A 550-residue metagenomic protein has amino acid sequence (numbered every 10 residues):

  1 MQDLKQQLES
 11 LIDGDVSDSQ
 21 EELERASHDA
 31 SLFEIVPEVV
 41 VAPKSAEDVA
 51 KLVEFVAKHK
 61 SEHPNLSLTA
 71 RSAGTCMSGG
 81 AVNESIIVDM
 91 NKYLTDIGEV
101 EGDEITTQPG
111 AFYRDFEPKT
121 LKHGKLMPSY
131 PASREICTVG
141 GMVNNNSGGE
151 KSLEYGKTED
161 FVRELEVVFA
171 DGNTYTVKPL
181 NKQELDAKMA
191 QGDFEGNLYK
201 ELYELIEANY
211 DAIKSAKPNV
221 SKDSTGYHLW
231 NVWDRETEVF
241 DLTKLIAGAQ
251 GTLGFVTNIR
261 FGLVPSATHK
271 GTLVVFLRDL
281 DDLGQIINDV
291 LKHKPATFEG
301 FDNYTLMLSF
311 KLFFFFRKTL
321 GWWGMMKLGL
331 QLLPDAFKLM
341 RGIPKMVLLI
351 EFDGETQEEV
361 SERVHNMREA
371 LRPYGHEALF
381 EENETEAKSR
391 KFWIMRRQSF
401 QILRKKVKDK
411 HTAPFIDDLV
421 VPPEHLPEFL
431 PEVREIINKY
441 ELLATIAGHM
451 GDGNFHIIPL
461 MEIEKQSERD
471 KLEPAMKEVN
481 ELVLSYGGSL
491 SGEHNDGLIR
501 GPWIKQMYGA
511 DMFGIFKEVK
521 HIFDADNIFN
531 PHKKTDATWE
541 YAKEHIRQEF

Functional and structural regions predicted by a protein language model:
M1-L66, A73-D103, Y155, T252 (+6 more regions): N-terminal flexible segment immediately upstream of the FAD-binding catalytic core in FAD-dependent oxidoreductases
L8, F55, I286-V290, V360-R372 (+1 more regions): Short amphipathic alpha-helices in soluble, non-transmembrane regions that often serve as interface/regulatory elements
L8, L32-P64, L68, I86-S133 (+7 more regions): N-terminal glycine-rich flavin-associated loop
D15-Q20, H63-L68, M127-Y130, E207-G226 (+5 more regions): Flexible, glycine/charged-enriched surface loops at secondary-structure junctions
L68-A70, M77-S78, F116, N146 (+6 more regions): Extended, hydrophobic alpha-helical segments in both membrane/secreted and soluble proteins
V139-K311, I343-L349, F516, F523-F529: Mobile "lid/hinge" segments at catalytic clefts and subdomain interfaces of large enzymes
K292-K410, T535, Q548: Terminal amphipathic helices with adjacent charged low-complexity linkers/tails
A510-F550: Intrinsic disorder at enzyme termini
